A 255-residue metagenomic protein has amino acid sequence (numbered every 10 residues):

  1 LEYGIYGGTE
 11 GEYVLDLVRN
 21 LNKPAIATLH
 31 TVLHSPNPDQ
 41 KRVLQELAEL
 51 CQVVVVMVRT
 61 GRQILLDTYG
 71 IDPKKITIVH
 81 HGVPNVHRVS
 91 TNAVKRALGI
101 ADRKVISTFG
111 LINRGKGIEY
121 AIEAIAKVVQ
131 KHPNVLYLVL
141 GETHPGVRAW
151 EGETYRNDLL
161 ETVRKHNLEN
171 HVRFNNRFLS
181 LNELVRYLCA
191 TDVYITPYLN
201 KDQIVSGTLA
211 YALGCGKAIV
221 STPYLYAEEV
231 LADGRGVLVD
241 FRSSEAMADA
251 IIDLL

Functional and structural regions predicted by a protein language model:
L33-Q52: A conserved, positively charged/aromatic
T60, G82, T143: Carbohydrate-associated surface elements
H87-I100: A short helix/loop element that forms part of the nucleotide-sugar donor recognition site in Leloir-type
I100-K116, I122-I125, L138-L140: Conserved donor-binding/catalytic core segment of Leloir-type glycosyltransferases
E151-F178, N182: Nucleotide-activated donor-binding/catalytic signature segment of Leloir-type glycosyltransferases, i.e., the conserved
R186-Q203, K217: Acidic donor-binding loop of glycosyltransferase active sites
L213-G214, A218-S221: Short hydrophobic beta-strand element within catalytic cores of glycosyltransferases and related nucleotide-activated
D233, V237-S244, I252-L255: Conserved acidic donor-binding segment of nucleotide-sugar-dependent glycosyltransferases
